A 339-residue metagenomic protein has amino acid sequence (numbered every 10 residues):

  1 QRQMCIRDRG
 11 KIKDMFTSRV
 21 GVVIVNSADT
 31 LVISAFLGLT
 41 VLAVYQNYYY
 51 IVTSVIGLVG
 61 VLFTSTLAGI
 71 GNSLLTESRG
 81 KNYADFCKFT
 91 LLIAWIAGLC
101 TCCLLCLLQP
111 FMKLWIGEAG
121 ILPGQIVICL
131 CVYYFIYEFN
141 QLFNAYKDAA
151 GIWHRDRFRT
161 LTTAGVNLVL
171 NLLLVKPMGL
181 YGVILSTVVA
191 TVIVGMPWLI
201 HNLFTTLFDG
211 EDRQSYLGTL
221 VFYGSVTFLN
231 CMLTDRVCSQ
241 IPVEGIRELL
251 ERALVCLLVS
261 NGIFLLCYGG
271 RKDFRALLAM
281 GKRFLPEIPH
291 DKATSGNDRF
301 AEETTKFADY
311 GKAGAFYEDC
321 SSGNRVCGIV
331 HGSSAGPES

Functional and structural regions predicted by a protein language model:
Q1-Q3, R7, L142-Y146, V188-I241 (+1 more regions): C-terminal transmembrane helix end/exit motif
Q1-Q3, R7-N26, G69-A84, T205-V221 (+1 more regions): Interhelical loop/hinge segments that connect adjacent transmembrane helices in multipass membrane
Q1-Q3, S18, V22, N26 (+7 more regions): Short runs within selected transmembrane alpha-helices of multi-pass transporters and secretion channels
R7-K11, M15, I33-T53, A84 (+1 more regions): Interfacial/gating helices of multi-pass transporter permease domains
K13-D14, D29-L31, A43-G60, F89-W95 (+1 more regions): Alpha-helical transmembrane segments of polytopic membrane transporters and translocases
V52-T90, N144-A149: Helix-loop junctions and terminal segments of transmembrane helices in multi-pass membrane transport/translocation
A84-Y137, G165-K176, F228-M232: Alpha-helical transmembrane segments of multi-pass membrane transport and lipid-handling proteins
F208, M232-K306: Membrane-proximal transmembrane or re-entrant/amphipathic helices at the cytosolic face
